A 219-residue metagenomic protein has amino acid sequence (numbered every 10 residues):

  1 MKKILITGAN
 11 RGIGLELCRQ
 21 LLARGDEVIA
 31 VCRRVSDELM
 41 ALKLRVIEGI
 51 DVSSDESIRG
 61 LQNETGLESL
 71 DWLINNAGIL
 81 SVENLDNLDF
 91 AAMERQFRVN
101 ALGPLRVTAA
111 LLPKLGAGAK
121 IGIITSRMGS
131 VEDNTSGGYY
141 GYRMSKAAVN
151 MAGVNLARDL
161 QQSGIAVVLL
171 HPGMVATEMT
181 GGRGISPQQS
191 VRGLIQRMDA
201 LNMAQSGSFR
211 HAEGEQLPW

Functional and structural regions predicted by a protein language model:
I6-T7, N75-N76, K120-S126, A166-H171: Structural signature of the Rossmann-like NAD(P)-dependent dehydrogenase/reductase core
T7-Q20: N-terminal Rossmann NAD(P)H-binding glycine-rich loop of SDR-like oxidoreductase domains
R24, E83-N84, A110-A119: A short helix-coil junction within the Rossmann-fold of NAD(P)-dependent oxidoreductases
R24-L39: Conserved glycine-rich Rossmann-like NAD(P)H-binding loop of the short-chain dehydrogenase/reductase
L42-E56: Rossmann-fold cofactor-recognition segment
I79, N84-F97, L105, K120-Q161: Catalytic loop of short-chain dehydrogenase/reductase
L169-P172, T177, G181-W219: C-terminal helical subdomain
